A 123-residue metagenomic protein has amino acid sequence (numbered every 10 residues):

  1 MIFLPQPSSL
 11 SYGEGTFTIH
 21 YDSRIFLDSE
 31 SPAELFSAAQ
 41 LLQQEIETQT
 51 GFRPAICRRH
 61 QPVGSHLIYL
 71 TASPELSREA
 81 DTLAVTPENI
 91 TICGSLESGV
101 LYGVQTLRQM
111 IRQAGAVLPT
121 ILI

Functional and structural regions predicted by a protein language model:
M1-I123: Contiguous, structured surface segment used for ligand recognition
